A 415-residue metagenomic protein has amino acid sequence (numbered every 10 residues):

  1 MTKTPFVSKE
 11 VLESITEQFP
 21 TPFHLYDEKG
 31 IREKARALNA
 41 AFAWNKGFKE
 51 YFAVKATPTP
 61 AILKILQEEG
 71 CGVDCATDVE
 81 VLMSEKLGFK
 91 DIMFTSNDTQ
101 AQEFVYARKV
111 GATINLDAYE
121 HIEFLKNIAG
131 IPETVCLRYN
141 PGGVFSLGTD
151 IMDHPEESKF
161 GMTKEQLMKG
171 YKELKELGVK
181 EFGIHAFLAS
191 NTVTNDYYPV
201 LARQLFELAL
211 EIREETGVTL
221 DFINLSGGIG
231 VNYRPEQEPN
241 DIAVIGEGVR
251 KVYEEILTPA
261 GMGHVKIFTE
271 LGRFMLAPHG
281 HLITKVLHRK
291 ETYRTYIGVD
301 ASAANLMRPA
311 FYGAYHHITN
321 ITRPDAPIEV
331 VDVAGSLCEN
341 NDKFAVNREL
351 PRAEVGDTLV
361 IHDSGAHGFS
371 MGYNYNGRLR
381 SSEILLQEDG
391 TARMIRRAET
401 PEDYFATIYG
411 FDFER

Functional and structural regions predicted by a protein language model:
M1-E133, K172-E176, K180, E214 (+2 more regions): A charged N-terminal "starter" segment
I31, K55, T77, A107 (+6 more regions): Conserved, mostly hydrophobic/aromatic
G47-Y51, G70-G72, D91-M93, G111-T113 (+7 more regions): Structural preference for beta-strand elements that scaffold enzyme active sites
L63, E85-L87, F104-Y106, L125-A129 (+6 more regions): Short acidic, glycine/serine/threonine-rich loops at helix termini
G130-V144: Glycine-rich, aromatic-flanked loop segments that form ligand/cofactor-binding clefts across common enzyme folds
P141-L287: Active-site loop/helix belt of alpha/beta enzymes
L257, M262-R415: Charged (often Lys/Glu-rich) extended helix/loop segments that serve as interaction or gating elements
